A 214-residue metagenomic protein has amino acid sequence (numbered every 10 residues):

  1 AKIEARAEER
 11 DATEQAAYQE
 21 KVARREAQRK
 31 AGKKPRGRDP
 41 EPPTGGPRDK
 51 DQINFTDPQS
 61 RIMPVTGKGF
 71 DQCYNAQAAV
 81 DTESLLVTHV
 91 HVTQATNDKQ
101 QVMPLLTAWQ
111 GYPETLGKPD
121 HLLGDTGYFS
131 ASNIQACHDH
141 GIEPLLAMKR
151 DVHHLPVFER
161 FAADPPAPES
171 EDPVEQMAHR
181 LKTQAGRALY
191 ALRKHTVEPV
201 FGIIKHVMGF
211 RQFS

Functional and structural regions predicted by a protein language model:
A1-S214: Anion-binding and metal-coordination hotspots
